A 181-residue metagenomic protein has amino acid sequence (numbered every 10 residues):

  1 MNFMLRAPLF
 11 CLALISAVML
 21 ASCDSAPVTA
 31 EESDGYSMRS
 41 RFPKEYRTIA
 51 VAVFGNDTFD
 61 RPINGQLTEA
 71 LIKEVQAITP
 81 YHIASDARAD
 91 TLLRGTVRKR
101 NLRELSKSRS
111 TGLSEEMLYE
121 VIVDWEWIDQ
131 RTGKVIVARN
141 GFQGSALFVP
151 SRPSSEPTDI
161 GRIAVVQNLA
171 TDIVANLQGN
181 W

Functional and structural regions predicted by a protein language model:
M1-C11: Bacterial N-terminal signal peptides that target proteins for export
F3, A21-K73, R88, L102 (+3 more regions): A structural "domain/chain start" motif
C11-A21: Bacterial N-terminal signal peptides
S37, A77-H82, A87-I136, G144-E156 (+1 more regions): Surface-exposed short loop/turn segments
D57-E69, S114, L118, E156-N168: Soluble non-cytosolic domains of exported or imported proteins
